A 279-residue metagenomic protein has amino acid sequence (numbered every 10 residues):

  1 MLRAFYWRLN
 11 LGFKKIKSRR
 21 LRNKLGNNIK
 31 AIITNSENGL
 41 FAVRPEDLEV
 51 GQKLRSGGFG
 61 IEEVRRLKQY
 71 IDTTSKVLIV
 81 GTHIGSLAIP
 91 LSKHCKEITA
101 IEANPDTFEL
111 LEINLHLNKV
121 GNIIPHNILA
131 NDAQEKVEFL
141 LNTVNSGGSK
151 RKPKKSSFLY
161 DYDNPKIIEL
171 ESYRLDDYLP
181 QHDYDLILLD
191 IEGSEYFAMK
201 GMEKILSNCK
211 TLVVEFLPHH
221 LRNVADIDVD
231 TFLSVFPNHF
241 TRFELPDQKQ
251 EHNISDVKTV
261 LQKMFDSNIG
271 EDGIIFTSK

Functional and structural regions predicted by a protein language model:
M1-N114, N118, I124, Y160-N164 (+2 more regions): S-adenosyl-L-methionine
P45-D47, D132, L141-T143, P218 (+1 more regions): Non-catalytic surface loops within mature trypsin-like serine protease
R55-L78, I124, K136-E138, P153-S207 (+2 more regions): Short internal loop-to-helix segment that lines adenine-nucleotide cofactor pockets
I84, P105, A130-D132, I191-E195 (+1 more regions): Short, glycine/acidic-enriched loop or turn micro-motifs at the edges of active sites
A103-N104, G148-K152, H220-L221: Conserved short loop/turn motifs at secondary-structure junctions
E112-G148: Core alpha/beta nucleotide-donor-binding catalytic domains of modification enzymes
L129, G148-K152, V235, D247: S-adenosyl-L-methionine-dependent methyltransferase catalytic module, highlighting the catalytic core
D176-K279: Conserved acidic-Pro-Pro-aromatic motif
